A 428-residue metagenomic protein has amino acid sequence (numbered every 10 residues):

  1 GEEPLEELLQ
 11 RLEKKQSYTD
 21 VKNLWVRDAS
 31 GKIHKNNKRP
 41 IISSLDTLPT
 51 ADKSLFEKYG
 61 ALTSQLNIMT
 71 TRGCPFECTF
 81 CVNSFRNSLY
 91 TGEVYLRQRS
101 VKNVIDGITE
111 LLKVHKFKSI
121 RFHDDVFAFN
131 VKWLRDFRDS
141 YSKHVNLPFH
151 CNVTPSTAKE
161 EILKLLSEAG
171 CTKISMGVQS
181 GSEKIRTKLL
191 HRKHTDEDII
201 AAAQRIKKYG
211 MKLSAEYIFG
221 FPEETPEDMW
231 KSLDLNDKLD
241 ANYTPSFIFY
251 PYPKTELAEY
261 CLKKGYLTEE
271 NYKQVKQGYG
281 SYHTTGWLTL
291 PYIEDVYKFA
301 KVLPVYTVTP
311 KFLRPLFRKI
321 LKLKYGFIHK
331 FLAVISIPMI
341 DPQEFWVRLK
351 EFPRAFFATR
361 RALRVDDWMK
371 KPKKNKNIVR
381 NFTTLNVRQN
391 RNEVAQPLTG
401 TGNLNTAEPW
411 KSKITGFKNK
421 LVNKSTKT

Functional and structural regions predicted by a protein language model:
G1-E6, E168-I174, K231-S246: Structural recognition of alpha->loop->beta junctions
G1-I41, I248, K254: Glycine-rich beta-alpha loop elements in corrinoid/cobalamin-binding modules across cobalamin-dependent enzymes
L12-Q16, S167, R192-H194, S232-L233 (+1 more regions): Short, hinge-like loop/turn segments at secondary-structure boundaries
D46, T50-S214, D234: Radical SAM [4Fe-4S] cluster-binding motif and immediate context
T154, V178-R186, L190, A203-D228 (+2 more regions): Conserved strand-turn element in the central/C-terminal portion of the radical SAM core barrel that lines
I162, E223-D237: Catalytic cores of alpha/beta
L213-E216, P222, P253-Q277: Internal alpha/beta domain cores that form substrate/cofactor-binding pockets in large enzymes and binding proteins
A258-C261, E270-T428: Radical SAM enzyme core and accessory elements
